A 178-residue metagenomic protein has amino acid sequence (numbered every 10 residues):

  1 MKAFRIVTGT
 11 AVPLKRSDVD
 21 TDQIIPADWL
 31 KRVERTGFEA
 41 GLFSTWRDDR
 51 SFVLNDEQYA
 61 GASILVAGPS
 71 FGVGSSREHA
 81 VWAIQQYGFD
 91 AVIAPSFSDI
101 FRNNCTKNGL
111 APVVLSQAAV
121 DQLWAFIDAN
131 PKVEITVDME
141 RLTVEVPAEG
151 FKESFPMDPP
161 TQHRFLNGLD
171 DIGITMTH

Functional and structural regions predicted by a protein language model:
M1-H178: Cytosolic catalytic domains that perform sulfur/thiol-centered chemistry
